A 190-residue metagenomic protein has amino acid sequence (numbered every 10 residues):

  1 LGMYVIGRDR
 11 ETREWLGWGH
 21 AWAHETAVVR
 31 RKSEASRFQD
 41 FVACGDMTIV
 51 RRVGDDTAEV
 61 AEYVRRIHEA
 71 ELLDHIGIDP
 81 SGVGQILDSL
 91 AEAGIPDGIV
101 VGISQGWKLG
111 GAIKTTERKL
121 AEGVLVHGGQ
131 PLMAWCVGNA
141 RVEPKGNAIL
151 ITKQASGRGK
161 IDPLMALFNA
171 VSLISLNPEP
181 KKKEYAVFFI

Functional and structural regions predicted by a protein language model:
L1-G106, G110, K114, H127-I190: RNase H-like, metal-dependent nuclease domains and their acidic two-metal-ion catalytic environment used
A112-E122: Short, surface-exposed amphipathic charged segments that create phosphate/polyanion-binding patches used for binding
